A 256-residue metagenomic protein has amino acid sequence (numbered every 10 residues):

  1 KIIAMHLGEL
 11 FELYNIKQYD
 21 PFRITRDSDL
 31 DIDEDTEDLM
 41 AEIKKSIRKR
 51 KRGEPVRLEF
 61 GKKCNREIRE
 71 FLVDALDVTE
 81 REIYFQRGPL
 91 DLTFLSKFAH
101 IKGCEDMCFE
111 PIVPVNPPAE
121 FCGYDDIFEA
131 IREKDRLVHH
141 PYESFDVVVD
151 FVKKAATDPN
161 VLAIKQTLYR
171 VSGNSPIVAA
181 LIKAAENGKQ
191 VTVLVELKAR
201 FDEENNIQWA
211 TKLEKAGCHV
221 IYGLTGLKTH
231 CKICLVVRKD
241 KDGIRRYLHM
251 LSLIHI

Functional and structural regions predicted by a protein language model:
K1-K97, K102-P117, G123-I127, E133-E143: Extended, highly charged clamp/arch subdomains and adjacent linkers that form or line substrate-binding channels
R23, R57-E59, L137-H139, A163-T167 (+5 more regions): Structured core elements
D31-I32, C64-I68, S144-V147, R170-P176 (+2 more regions): Flexible loop/turn segments at secondary-structure boundaries
K49-R50, D126-R132, D150-L162, K183-N187: Glycine-rich phosphate/diphosphate-binding loops that line cofactor/substrate pockets in enzymes
F71, D150-F151, P176-L181: A short acidic, amphipathic alpha-helical/loop segment
F128, K153-A155, K241-I244, M250: N-terminal cationic and glycine-rich segments that engage phosphates or anionic surfaces
T157-A216: Primarily the HKD phosphodiesterase
I254-I256: Conserved small/polar residues in nucleotide/adenosyl-binding loops
